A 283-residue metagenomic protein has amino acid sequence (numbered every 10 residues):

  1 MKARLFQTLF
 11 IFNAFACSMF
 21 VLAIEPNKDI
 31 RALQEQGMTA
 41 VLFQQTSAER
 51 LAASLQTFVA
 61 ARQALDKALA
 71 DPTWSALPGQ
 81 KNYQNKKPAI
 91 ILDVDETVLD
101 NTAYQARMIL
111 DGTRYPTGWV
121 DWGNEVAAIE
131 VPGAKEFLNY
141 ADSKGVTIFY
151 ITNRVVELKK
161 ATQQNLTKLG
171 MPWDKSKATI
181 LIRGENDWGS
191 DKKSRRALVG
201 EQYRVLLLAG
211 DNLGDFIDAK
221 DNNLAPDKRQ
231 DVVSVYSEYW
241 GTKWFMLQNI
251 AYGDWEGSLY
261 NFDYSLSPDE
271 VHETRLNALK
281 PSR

Functional and structural regions predicted by a protein language model:
K2-F10: Bacterial N-terminal signal peptides that target proteins for export
L9-S18: Bacterial N-terminal signal peptides
V21-L92, N261-R283: Non-catalytic pre-domain segments flanking phosphatase-related domains
N27-A32, K159-R283: C-terminal cap/substrate-recognition subdomain and adjoining C-terminal extension of metal-dependent phosphatase-like
F43-A52, V120-A127, F149-V155, G184-E185: Second-shell loop/turn segments in exported
I90-N101: Asp-based phosphoryl-transfer active-site loop
E96, A134-T167, D211-L213: Substrate-recognition element of Asp-dependent hydrolases with the DxDx(T/V) motif
A106-E125: A solvent-exposed, charged loop/short amphipathic helix patch at secondary-structure junctions
